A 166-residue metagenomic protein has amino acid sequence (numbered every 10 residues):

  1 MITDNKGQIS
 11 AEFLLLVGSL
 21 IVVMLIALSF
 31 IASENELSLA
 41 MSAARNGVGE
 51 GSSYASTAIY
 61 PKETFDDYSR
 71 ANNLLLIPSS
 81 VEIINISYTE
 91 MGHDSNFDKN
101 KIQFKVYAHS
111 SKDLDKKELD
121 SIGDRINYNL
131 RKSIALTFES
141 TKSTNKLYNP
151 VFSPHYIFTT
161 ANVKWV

Functional and structural regions predicted by a protein language model:
M1-A32: N-terminal single-pass transmembrane signal-anchor helix
E34-V166: N-terminal export/assembly leader peptides and their processing motifs that target proteins to secretory
